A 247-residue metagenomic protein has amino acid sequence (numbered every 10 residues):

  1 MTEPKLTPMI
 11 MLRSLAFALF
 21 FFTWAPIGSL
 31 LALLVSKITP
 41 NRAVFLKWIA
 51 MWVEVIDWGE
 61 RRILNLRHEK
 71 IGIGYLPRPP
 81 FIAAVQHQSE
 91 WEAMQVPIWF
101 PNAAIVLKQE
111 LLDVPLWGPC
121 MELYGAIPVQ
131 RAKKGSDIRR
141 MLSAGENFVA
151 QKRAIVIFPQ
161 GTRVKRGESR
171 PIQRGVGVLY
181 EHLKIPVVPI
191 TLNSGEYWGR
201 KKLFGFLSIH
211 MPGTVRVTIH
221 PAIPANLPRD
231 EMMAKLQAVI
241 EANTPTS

Functional and structural regions predicted by a protein language model:
M1-I38, K47, G74-L76, N147 (+1 more regions): Membrane-interfacial terminal anchoring regions of lipid-handling membrane enzymes
A25-M51, I63, P77-K134: Catalytic core of membrane glycerolipid acyltransferases/transacylases, capturing the structured, soluble-facing
W58-P80: A short, well-structured juxtamembrane/interface segment
P80-I82, A154-F158: Residue-level preference for the first positions of well-ordered beta-strands
H87-S89, Q160-V164: Short glycine-rich anion-binding loops that position phosphate/pyrophosphate groups of nucleotides and phosphorylated
L116-P119, K165-E231: A cross-family acyltransferase "interaction/gating" segment
S136, M141-G145: Anionic-ligand binding region
